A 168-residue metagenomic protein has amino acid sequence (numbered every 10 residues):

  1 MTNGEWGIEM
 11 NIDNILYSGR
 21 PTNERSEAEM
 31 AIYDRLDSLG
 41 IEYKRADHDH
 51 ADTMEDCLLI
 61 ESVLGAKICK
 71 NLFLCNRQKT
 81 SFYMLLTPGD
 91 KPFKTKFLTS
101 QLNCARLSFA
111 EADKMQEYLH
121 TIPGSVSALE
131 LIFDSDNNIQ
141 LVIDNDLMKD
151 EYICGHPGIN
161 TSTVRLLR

Functional and structural regions predicted by a protein language model:
G4-R168: Extended, low-hydrophobicity, polar/charged segments
